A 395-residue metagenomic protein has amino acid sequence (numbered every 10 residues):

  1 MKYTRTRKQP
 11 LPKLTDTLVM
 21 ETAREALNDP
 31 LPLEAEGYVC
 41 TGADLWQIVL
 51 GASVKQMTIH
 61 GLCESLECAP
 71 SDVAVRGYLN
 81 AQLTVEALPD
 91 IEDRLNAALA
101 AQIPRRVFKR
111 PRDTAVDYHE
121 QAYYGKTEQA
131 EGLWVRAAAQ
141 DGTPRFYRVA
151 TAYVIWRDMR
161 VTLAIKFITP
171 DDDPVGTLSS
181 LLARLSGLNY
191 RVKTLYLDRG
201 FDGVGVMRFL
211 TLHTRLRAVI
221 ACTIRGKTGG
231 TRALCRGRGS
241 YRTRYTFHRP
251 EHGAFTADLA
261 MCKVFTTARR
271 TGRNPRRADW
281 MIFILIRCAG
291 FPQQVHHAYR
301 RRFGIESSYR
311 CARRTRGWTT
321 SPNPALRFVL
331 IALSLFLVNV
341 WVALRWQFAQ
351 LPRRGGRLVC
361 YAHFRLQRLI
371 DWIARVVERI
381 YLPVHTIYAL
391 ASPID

Functional and structural regions predicted by a protein language model:
M1-C40, K55, C68, C235-R269 (+3 more regions): A short, flexible helix-boundary coil/loop motif
E25-R94, I155-V161, K193, R208 (+1 more regions): Short, positively charged, Gly/Tyr-enriched micro-motifs that form contact patches at catalytic or ligand/partner
I48, L62-C63, S71, V75 (+7 more regions): Short, conserved catalytic/metal-binding motifs centered on acidic residues
G77-I155: Active-site-proximal, Lys/Arg-enriched surface segment that forms a nucleic-acid-binding/basic interface patch
W134-R191, D279-M281: Electropositive, glycine- and tryptophan-enriched low-complexity nucleic-acid-binding patches
D171-G230: Domain-level cores of phosphate- or acyl-group-handling catalytic modules
H213-R313: An anionic, glycine-rich sequence signature occurring as long contiguous blocks
G290, Q294-R345: Internal helical hairpin/lid segments
